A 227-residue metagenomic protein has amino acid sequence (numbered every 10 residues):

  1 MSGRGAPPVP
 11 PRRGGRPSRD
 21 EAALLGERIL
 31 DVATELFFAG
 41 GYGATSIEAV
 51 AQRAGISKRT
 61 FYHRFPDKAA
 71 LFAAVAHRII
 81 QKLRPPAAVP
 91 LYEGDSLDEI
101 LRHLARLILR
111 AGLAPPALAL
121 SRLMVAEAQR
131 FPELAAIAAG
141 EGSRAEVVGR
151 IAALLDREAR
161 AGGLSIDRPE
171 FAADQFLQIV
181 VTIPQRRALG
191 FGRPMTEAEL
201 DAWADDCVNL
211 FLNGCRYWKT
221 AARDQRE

Functional and structural regions predicted by a protein language model:
M1-I56, H63-A70: Basic, helix-initiating cap at the start of DNA-binding domains
L24-E35, A39, R53, H63 (+5 more regions): Alpha-helical structural segments
Y42, F65, V125-F131, E141-R144: Short helix-capping/turn signature of helix-turn-helix
Y42-G43, L134, L164: Conserved hydrophobic residue
A49, D95-I100, F171, E199: A conserved beta-strand->loop->alpha-helix hinge within the catalytic CA
D98-A135, L177-P184, N213, Y217-A221: Helical hydrophobic small-molecule/effector-binding pocket
E99, L118-A119, L123, E133-R160 (+2 more regions): Amphipathic alpha-helical packing segments from all-alpha helical-bundle domains
A159-N209, W218-E227: Hydrophobic/aromatic-rich alpha-helical bundle segments in the mid-to-C-terminal region
